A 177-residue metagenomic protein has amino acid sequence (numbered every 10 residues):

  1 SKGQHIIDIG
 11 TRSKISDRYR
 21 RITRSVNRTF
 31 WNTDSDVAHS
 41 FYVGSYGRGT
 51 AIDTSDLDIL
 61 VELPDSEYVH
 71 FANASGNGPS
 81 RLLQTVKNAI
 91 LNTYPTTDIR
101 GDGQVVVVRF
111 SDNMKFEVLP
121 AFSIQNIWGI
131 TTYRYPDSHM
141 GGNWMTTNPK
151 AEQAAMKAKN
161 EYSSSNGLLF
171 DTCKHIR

Functional and structural regions predicted by a protein language model:
S1-F41, S45-T54, D65-N77: N-terminal regions immediately upstream of nucleotidyltransferase
S1-G3, L57-S66, G142-Q153: Short, compositionally biased low-complexity segments
S16, R20, K87, P95-R177: Catalytic cores of NTP-dependent nucleotidyl/adenyl transfer enzymes across multiple folds
T29, T33, A89, T93-T97: Solvent-exposed amphipathic alpha-helical surface segments
S45-E62, V107-A121: Histidine-centered divalent-metal-coordination microenvironment in nucleic-acid enzymes
S75, P79, L83, S165-L169: Short, charged, low-complexity patches
G78-Y94: A gly/proline- and charged-residue-enriched helix-loop-helix capping module
